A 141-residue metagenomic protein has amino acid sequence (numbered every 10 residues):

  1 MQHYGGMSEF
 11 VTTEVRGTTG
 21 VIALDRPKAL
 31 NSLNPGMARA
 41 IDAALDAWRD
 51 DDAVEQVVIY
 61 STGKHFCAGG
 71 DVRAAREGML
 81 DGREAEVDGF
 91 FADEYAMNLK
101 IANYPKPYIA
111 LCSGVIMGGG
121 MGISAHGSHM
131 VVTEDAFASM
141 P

Functional and structural regions predicted by a protein language model:
Q2-Y60, L99: Conserved CoA-thioester-binding segment of acyl-CoA-metabolizing enzymes
P27-L30, K64, D135-F137: A short, glycine- and basic residue-enriched loop/turn that sits immediately adjacent to a domain's principal
L30, N34, R83, S113-G114: Alpha-helix N-cap/helix-initiation motif
S32, C67, G119: Residues that form or flank phosphate/diphosphate-binding pockets in enzymes that use nucleotide phosphates
G36-M37, D71-A75, I123-H126: Short, glycine/charged-enriched secondary-structure capping and boundary segments
S61-A96, I116: Glycine- (often His-adjacent) and acidic-residue-rich active-site loop that binds/positions the CoA thioester
I101-P141: Glycine-rich beta-to-alpha active-site loop
